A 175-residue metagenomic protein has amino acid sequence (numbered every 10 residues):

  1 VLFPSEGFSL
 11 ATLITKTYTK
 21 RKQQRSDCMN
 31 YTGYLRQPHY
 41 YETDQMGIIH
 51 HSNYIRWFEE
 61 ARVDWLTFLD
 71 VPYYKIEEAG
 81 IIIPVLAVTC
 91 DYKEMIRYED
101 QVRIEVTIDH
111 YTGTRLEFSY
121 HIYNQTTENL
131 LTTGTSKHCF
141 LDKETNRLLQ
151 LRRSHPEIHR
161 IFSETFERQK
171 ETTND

Functional and structural regions predicted by a protein language model:
K16-C28: Short, Lys/Arg-enriched N-terminal segments with co-localized hydrophobic residues within the first ~10-30 amino acids
M29-F68: Catalytic strand-loop segment that frames the active site of acyl-thioester-processing enzymes
T32-Y34, R97-Y98, D109-D175: HotDog/MaoC-like acyl-thioester-processing domains
R36-Y40, Y92, F140: Hydrophobic residues in beta-strands and at strand termini
W65-L116: Hydrophobic beta-strand-centered segment that forms part of the acyl-chain substrate-binding groove
